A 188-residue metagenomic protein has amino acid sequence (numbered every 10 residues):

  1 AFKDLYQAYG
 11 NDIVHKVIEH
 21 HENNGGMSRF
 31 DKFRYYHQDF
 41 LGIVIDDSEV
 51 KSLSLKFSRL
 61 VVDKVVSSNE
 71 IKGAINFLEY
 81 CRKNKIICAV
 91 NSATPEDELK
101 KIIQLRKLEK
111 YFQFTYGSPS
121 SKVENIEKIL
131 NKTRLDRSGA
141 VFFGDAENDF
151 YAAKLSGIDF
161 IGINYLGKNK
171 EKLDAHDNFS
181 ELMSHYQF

Functional and structural regions predicted by a protein language model:
A1-E19: Active-site neighborhood of HAD-like aspartate-dependent phosphohydrolases
G10-D12, N23-D63, K72, N76 (+1 more regions): A metal-dependent, Asp-based hydrolase signature
K16, K110-F114, R137-A140: Short acidic capping loops at alpha-helix termini that bridge into adjacent secondary structure
H20-H21, S48-K51, L108-K122: A short, structured active-site edge motif that brings together acidic residues
R59-V90, E96-K100, V123: Short, acidic loop-to-helix structural element flanking the phosphoryl-transfer center in phosphate-processing enzymes
T115-G117, A175-H185: Short acidic-hydrophobic, aromatic-tinged amphipathic segments that line or gate anion-handling sites
V123-F150: Conserved Lys-Pro-Asp/Glu-containing loop-to-beta segment of HAD-superfamily phosphomonoesterases, centered on
F142-S180: Acidic, Mg2+-coordinating phosphoryl-transfer loop and its flanking beta/alpha structural elements, shared across
